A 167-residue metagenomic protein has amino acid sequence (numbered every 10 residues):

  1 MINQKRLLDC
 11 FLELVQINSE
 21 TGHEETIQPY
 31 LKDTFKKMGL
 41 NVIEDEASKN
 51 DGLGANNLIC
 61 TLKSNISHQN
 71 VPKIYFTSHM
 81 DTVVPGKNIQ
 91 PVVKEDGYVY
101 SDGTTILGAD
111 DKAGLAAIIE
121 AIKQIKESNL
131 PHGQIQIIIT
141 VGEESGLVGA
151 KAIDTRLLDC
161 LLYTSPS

Functional and structural regions predicted by a protein language model:
M1-G22: N-terminal capping segment at the start of a domain
L8, L12, K32, L115-K123 (+1 more regions): Predominant activation on well-ordered alpha-helical scaffold segments within soluble catalytic domains
L14-E20, Q124-S128, R156: Change "in soluble alpha/beta enzymes" to "in soluble alpha/beta proteins
E20-H68: A non-catalytic alpha/beta surface segment that caps or lines the substrate-entry region of metallo-dependent hydrolase
G22, S67, V83-P85, S145: Short, acidic Gly/Pro/Ser/Thr-rich loop/turn segments
Q28, G54, T61, N70-Q134 (+1 more regions): Active-site metal-coordination/substrate-binding segment of hydrolases, especially metallo-dependent peptidases
T140-R156: Glycine-rich, mobile lid/loop segments that gate access to catalytic sites or pores
Y163-S167: Conserved small/polar residues in nucleotide/adenosyl-binding loops
